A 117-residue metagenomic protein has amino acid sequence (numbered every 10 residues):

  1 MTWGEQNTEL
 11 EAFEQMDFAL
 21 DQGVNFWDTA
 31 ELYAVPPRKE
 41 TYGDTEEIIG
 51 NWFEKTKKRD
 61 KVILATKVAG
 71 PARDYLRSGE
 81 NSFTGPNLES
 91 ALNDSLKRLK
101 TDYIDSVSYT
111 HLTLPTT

Functional and structural regions predicted by a protein language model:
M1, L32, K67-P71, Y109: Active-site beta-loop-alpha junctions enriched in small/polar residues
M1-E9, L76-P86: Active-site mouth loops of central-metabolism enzymes
M1-K61: N-terminal binding-site loop/beta-alpha segment at the start of enzyme catalytic domains that lines or forms
T8-A19, T84-K97: Short, acidic/polar
F26, K61-A65, Y103-S106: Structural preference for beta-strand elements that scaffold enzyme active sites
Y33-P37, A72-R77: A short acidic, helix-capping loop that chelates divalent metal ions and anchors anionic groups
A69-D74, Y103: Short, basic/glycine-rich phosphate-binding loops at helix/coil junctions that contact nucleotide phosphates
T110-T116: Conserved small/polar residues in nucleotide/adenosyl-binding loops
